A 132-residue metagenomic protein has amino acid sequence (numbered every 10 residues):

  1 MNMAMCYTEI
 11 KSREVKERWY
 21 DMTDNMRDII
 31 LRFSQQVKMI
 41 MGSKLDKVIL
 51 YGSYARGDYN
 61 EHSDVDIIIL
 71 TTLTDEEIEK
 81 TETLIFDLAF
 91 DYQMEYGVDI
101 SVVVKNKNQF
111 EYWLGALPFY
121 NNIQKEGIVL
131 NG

Functional and structural regions predicted by a protein language model:
N2-D46, R56-E61, T72-G132: Catalytic core of pol beta-like nucleotidyltransferases
V65-L70: Short beta-strand->loop micro-motif that forms the acidic, two-metal-ion catalytic signature in nucleotide-processing
